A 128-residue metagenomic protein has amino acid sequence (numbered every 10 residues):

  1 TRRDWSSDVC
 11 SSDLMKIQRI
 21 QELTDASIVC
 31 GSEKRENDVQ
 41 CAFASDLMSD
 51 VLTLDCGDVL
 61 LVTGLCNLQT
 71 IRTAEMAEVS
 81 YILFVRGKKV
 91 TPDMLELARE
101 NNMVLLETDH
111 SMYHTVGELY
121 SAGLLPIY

Functional and structural regions predicted by a protein language model:
T1-D13: Single conserved hydrophobic/aromatic residue that forms the stacking wall/gate of nucleotide- or nucleobase-binding
W5, Q18-Q21, Q40, Q69: Residue-identity detector for glutamine
S6, D25, G123-L124: Glycine-centered secondary-structure boundary/capping sites
D8-C10, R19, T73, L97: Generic detector of isolated residues embedded in canonical secondary-structure elements
S12, L23, A42-A44: Short amphipathic alpha-helical surface micro-motifs
M15-E36: N-terminal, charge-rich interaction modules
E36-N37, C41, S45-L60, G64-Y128: Feature captures the catalytic cores and cofactor-binding loops of soluble hydro-lyases/lyases that act on carboxylate
